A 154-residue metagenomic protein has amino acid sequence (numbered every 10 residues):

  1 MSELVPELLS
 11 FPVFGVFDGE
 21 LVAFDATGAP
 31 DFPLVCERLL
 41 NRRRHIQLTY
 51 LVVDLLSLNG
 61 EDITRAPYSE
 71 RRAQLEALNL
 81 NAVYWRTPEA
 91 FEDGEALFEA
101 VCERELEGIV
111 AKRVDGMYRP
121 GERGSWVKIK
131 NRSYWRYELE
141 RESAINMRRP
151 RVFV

Functional and structural regions predicted by a protein language model:
M1-V154: Catalytic cores of nucleic-acid ligases and guanylyltransferases
